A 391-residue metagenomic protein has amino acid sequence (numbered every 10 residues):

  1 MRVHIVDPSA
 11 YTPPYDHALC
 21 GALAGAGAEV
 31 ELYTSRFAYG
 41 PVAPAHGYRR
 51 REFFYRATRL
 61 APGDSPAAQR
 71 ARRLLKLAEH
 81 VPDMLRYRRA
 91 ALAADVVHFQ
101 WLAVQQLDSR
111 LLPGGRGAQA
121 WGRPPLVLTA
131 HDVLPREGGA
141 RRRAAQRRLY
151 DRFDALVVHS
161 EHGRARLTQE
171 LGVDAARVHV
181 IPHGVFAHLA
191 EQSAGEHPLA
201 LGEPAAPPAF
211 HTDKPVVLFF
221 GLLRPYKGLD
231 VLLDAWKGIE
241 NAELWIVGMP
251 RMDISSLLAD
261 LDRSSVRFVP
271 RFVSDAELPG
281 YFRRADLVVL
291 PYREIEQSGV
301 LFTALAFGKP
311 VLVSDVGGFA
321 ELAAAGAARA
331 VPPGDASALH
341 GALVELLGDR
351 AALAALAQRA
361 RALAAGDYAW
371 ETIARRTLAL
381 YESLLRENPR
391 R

Functional and structural regions predicted by a protein language model:
V6-E79, R88, Q105, G163 (+1 more regions): N-terminal strand-loop element at the rim of the active site of nucleotide-sugar-dependent glycosyltransferases
D151-L199: Donor nucleotide-sugar binding/catalytic pocket of nucleotide-sugar-dependent glycosyltransferases
A209-K227, L233-I239, W245: Conserved donor-binding/catalytic core segment of Leloir-type glycosyltransferases
K214, S255-G280: Nucleotide-activated donor-binding/catalytic signature segment of Leloir-type glycosyltransferases, i.e., the conserved
F220, E243-S256, R271: Glycosyltransferase donor-sugar binding loop
P310-V313: Short hydrophobic beta-strand element within catalytic cores of glycosyltransferases and related nucleotide-activated
A325-S337, V344-A351: Conserved acidic donor-binding segment of nucleotide-sugar-dependent glycosyltransferases
E345, A352-D367, R376-L378: A short, well-ordered alpha-helix in the C-terminal region of glycosyltransferases
